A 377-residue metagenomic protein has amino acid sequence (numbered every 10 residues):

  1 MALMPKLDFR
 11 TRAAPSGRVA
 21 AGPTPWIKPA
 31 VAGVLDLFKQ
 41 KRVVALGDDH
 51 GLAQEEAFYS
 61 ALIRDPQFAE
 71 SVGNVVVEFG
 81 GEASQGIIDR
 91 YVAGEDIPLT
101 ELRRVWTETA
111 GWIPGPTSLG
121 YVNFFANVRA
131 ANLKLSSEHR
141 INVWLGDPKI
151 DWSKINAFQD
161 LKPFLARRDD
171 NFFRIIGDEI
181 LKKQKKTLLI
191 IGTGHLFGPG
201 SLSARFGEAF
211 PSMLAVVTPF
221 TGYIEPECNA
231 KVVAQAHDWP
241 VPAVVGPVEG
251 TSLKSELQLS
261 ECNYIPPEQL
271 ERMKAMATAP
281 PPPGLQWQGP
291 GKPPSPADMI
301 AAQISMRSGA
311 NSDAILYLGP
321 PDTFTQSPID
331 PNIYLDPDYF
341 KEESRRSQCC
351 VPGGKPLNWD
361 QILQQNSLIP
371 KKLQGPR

Functional and structural regions predicted by a protein language model:
A2-R377: Compositional signal for N-terminal targeting/processing segments
